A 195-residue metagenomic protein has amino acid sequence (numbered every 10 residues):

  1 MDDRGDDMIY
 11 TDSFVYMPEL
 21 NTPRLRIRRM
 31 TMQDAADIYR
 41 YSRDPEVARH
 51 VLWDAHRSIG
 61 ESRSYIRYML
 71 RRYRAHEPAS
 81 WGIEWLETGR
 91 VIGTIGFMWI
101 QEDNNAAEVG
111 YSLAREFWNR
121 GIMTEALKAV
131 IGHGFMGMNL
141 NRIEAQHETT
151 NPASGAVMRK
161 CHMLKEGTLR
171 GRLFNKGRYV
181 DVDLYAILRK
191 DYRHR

Functional and structural regions predicted by a protein language model:
D2-R49, S80, E84-R195: Acyl-donor (CoA/ACP) binding surface of acyl/acetyltransferases
F14, H56, Y73-R74: Generic hydrophobic, helix-prone segments enriched in Leu/Val/Ile
E46-Y68, A79: Conserved GNAT-fold acetyl-CoA-binding loop/helix
R57-E61, M69-R71, E84-W85, S112-A114: Juxtamembrane/interface motifs at transmembrane-helix termini
M69, Y73, G134-G137: Hydrophobic recognition helices of helix-based DNA-binding modules
R72-E77, M163: Short loop/turn motifs at secondary-structure junctions and domain boundaries
